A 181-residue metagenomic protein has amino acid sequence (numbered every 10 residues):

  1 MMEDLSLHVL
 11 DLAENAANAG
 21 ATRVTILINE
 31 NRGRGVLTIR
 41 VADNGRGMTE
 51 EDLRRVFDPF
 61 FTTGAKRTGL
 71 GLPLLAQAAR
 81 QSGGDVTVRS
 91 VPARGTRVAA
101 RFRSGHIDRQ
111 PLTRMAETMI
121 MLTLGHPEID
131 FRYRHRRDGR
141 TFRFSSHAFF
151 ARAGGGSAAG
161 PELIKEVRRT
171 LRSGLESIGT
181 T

Functional and structural regions predicted by a protein language model:
M1-E3, T181: Short, low-complexity, intrinsically disordered N-terminal peptides in bacterial proteins
E3, L7-H8, E14-G69, P73-L112 (+1 more regions): Conserved beta-strand-loop-beta-strand hairpin that lines the nucleotide-binding pocket of ATP/GTP-utilizing enzymes
S104-T181: N-terminal assembly/transducer modules of large multi-domain enzymes, emphasizing dimerization/partner-binding
